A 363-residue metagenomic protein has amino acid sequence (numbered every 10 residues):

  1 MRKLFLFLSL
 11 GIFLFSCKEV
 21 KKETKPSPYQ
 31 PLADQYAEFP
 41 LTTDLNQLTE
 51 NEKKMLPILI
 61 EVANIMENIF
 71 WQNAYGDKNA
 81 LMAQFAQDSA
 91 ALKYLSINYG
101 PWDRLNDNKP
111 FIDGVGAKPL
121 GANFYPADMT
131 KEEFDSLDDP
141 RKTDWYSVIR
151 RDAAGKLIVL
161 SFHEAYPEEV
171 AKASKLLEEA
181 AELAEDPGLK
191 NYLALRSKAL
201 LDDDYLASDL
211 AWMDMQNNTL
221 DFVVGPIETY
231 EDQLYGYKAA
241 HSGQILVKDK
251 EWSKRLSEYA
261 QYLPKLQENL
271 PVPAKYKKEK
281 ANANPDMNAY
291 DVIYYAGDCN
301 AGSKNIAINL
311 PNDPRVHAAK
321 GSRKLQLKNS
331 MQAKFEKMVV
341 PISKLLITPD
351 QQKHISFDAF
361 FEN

Functional and structural regions predicted by a protein language model:
R2-L8: Sec-dependent signal peptide recognition, specifically the positively charged N-region followed immediately by
F7, Q47, N51-K54, L206 (+1 more regions): A generic structural micro-environment signature that highlights single residues at secondary-structure boundaries
F13-S16: C-terminal motif of bacterial Sec signal peptides marking the signal peptidase cleavage site
K18-V20: Bacterial signal peptide processing site
T24-R196: N-terminal helix-rich structural modules
T49, E362-N363: Active-site recognition of the HExxH zinc-binding catalytic motif
E169-F361: Contiguous, non-catalytic segments that form substrate-binding/exosite surfaces or channel walls
